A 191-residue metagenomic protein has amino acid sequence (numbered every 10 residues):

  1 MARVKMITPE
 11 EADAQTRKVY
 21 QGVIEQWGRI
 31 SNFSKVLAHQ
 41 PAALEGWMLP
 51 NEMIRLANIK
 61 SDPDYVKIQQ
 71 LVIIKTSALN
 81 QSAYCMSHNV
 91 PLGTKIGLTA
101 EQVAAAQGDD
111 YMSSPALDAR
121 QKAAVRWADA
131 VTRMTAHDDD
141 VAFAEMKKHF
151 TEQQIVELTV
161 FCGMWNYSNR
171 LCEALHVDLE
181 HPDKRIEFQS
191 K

Functional and structural regions predicted by a protein language model:
M1-P63, Q189-K191: Mobile cap/lid helix-loop segments that border enzyme active or cofactor-binding sites and regulate substrate access
I24-E25, G46, Q81-C85, A123 (+1 more regions): Short acidic alpha-helix initiation/capping motifs at coil-to-helix transition points, especially at protein N-termini
N32-H39, Y65-N80, V156-T159: Alpha-helical scaffold segments that form or flank carboxylate-/histidine-based iron centers
L44, H88-A105: Iron-sulfur (Fe-S) cluster-binding segments and ferredoxin-like electron-carrier domains, especially [2Fe-2S]
Q69-L92, W165: Short, thiol/selenol-centered motifs that function as redox-active sites or metal-ligating centers
A106-A119: Acidic/His metal-coordination segments adjacent to aromatic residues that form catalytic metal sites in metalloenzymes
A116-V160: Acidic/histidine-rich alpha-helical segments that form the ligand environment of transition-metal centers
E152-Q189: Preference for long, well-ordered alpha-helical segments
